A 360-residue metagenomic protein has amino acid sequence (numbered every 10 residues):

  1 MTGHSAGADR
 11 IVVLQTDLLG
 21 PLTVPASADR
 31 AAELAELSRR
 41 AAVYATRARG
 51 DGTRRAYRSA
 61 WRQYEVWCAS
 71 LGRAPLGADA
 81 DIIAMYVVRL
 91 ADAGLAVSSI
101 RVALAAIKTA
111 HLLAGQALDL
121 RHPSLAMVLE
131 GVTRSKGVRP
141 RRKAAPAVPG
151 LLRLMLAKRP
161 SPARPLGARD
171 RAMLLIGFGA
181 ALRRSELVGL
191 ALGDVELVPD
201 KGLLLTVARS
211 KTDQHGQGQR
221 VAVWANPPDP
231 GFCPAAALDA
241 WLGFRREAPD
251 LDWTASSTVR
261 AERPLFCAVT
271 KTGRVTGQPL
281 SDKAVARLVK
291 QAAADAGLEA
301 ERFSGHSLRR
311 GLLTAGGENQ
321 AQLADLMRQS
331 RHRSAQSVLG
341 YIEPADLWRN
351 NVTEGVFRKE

Functional and structural regions predicted by a protein language model:
M1-E360: Extended, non-catalytic subsegments within catalytic or DNA/protein-binding/adaptor domains
